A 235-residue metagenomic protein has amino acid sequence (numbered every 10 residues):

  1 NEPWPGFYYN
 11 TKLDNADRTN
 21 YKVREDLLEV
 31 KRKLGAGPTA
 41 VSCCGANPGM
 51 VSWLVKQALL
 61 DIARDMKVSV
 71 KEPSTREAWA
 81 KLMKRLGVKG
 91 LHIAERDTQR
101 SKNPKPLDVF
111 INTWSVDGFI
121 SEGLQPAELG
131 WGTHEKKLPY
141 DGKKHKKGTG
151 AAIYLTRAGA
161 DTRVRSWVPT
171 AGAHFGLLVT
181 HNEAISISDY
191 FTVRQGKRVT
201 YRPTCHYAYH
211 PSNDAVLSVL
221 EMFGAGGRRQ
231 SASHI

Functional and structural regions predicted by a protein language model:
N1-E2, G45, R96-T98: An acidic- and aromatic-residue-enriched active-site/binding cleft used to recognize and process polar
N1-P38: Rossmann-fold NAD(P)-binding glycine/threonine-rich loop
F7-Y8, S52-L54, N103-L107: Short acidic, glycine/serine/threonine-rich loops at helix termini
D26, L54-A58: Alpha-helical scaffold elements adjacent to nucleotide-binding pockets in ATP/GTP-utilizing enzyme cores
K33-L34, P48, M66: Active-site-proximal cofactor/substrate-binding loop regions of enzyme domains
P38-C44: A short glycine/serine-rich beta->alpha loop
C44-W53: Domain-scale recognition of functional cores that engage charged ligands
D61-I235: C-terminal catalytic/substrate-binding lobe primarily of soluble NAD(P)-dependent oxidoreductases
